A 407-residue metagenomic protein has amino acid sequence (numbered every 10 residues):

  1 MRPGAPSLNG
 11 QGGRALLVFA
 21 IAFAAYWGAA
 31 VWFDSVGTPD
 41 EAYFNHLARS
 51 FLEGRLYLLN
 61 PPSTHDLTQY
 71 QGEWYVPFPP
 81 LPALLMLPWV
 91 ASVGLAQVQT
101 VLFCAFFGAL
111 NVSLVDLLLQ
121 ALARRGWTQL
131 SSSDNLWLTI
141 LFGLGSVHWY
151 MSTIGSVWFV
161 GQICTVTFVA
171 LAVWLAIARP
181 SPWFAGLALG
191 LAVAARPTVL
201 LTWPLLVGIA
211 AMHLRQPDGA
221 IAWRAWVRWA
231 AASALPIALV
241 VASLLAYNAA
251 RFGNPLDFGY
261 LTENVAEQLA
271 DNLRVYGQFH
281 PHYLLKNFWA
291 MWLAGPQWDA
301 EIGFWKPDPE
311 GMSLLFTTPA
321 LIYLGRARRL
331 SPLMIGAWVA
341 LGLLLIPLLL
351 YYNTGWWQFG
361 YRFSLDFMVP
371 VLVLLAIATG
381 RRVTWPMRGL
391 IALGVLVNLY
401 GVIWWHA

Functional and structural regions predicted by a protein language model:
M1-A407: Membrane-proximal envelope and lipid/glycan-remodeling enzymes
